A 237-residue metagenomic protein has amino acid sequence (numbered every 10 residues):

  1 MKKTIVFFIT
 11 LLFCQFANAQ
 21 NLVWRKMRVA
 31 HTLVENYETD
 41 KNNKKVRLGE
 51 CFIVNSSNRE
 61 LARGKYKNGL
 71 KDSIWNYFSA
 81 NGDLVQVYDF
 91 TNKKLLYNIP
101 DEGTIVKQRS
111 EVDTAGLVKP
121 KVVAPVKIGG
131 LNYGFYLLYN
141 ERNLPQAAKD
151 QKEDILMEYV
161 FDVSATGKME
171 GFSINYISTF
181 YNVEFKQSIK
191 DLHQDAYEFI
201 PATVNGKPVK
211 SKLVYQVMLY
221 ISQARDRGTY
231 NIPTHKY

Functional and structural regions predicted by a protein language model:
M1-R25, Y237: Bacterial Sec-dependent N-terminal signal peptides
W24-Y237: Charge-biased low-complexity segments
